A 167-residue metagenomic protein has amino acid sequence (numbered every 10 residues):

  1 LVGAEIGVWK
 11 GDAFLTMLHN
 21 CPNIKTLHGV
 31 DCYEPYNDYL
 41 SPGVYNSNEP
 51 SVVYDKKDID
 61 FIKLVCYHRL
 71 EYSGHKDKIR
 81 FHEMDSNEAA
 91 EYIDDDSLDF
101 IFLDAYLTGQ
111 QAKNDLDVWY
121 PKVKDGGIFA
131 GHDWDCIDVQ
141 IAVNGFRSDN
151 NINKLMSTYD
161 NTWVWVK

Functional and structural regions predicted by a protein language model:
L1-K167: S-adenosylmethionine/decaboxylated-SAM
